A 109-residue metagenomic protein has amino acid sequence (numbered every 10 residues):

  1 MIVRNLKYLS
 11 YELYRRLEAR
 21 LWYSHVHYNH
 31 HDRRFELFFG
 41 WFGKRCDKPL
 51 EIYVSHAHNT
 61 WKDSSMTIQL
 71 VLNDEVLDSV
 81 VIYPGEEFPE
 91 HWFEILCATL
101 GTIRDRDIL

Functional and structural regions predicted by a protein language model:
N5, R16, R34, D105-D107: Positively charged, low-complexity intrinsically disordered regions
N5-S24: Amphipathic alpha-helical segments
S10-L13, V71-L109: Ampiphathic alpha-helical segments that act as solvent-exposed interaction surfaces
E18-L72: Amphipathic, interaction-prone secondary-structure segments
